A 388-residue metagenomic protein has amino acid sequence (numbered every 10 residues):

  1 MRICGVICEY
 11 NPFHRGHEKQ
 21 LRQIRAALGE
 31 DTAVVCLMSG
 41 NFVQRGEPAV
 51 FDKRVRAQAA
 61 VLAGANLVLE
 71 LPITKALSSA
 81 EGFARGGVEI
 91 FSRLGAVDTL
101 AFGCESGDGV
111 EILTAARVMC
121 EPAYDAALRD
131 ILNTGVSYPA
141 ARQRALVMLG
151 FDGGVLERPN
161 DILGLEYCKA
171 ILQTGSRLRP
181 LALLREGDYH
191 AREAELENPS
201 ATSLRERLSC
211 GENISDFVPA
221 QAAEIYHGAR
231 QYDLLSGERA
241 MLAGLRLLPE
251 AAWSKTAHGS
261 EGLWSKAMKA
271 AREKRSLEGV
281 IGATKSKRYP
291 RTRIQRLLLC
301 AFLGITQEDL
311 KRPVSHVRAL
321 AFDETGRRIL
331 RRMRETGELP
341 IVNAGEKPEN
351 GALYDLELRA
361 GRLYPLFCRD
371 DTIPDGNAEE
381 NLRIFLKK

Functional and structural regions predicted by a protein language model:
M1-R56: N-terminal catalytic cores of NTP/NDP-binding nucleotidyl/phosphoryl-transfer enzymes
E30, G64, G95-A96: Short loop/turn motifs at secondary-structure junctions
D31-T32, N66, S176-L178: A structural micro-motif
V55-Q58, L330: Acidic, Ser/Thr-rich peripheral helices and adjacent loops at domain boundaries
A57-P72: A glycine-rich helix N-cap at a beta->alpha junction
L71-K388: Active-site cores that bind ATP or allylic diphosphates and position pyrophosphate for catalysis
